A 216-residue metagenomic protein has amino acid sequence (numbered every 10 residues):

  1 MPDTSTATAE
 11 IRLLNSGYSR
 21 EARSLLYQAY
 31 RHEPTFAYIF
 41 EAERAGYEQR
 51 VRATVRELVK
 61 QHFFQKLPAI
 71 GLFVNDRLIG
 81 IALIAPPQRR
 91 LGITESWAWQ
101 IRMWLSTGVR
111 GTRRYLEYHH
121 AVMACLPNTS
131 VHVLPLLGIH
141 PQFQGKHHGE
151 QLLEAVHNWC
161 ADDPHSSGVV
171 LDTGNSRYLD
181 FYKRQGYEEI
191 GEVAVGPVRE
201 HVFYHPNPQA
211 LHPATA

Functional and structural regions predicted by a protein language model:
E10-Q28, H32-F36: A short beta-loop-alpha structural element at the N-terminal edge of CoA-dependent acyl/N-acetyltransferase catalytic
R44-P68: Active-site rim helix/loop that mediates acceptor-substrate recognition in acyltransferases
Q65-A82: Conserved beta-hairpin
L78, L83-L137: Conserved acyl-donor/pantetheine-binding loop and adjacent beta-alpha core of acyl/acetyltransferases and related
N128-H132, C160-G174: Conserved GNAT acetyl-CoA-binding A-motif
P135-Q144, V170-D180, G196-P197, P206: Conserved beta-strand-loop-alpha-helix junction that forms the acyl-donor binding cleft
I139, G145-N158: Conserved acetyl-CoA-binding loop-helix of GNAT-fold acetyltransferases
E150, D162-H165, G174-E192, R199: Conserved active-site alpha-helix within GNAT-family acetyltransferase domains
